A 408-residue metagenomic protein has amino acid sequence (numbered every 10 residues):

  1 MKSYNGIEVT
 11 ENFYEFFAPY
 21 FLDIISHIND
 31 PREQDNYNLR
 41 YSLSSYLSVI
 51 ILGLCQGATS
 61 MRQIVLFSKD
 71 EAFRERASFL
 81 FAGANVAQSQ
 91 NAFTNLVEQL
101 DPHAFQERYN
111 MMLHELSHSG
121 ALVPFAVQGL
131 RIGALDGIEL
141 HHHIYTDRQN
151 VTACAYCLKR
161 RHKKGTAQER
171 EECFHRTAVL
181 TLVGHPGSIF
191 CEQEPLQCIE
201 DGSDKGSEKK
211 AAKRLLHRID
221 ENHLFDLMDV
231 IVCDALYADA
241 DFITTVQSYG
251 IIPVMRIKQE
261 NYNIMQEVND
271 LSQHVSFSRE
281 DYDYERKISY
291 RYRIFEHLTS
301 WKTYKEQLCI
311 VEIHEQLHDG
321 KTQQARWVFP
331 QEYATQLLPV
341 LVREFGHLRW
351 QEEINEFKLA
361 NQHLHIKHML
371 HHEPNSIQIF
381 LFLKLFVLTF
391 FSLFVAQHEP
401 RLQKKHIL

Functional and structural regions predicted by a protein language model:
G6-Q88, F93-T94: Gly/serine-rich nucleotide phosphate-binding loop at the start of the catalytic core of nucleotide/ADP-ribose-handling
F17, I64, Q336-L370: Short amphipathic alpha-helical "interface-anchor" segments enriched in bulky aromatics
I25-I28, K69-E71, E280-T299, N361-Q362 (+1 more regions): A short, flexible helix-boundary coil/loop motif
V49, I64, S89, F93 (+8 more regions): Short, conserved catalytic/metal-binding motifs centered on acidic residues
T94-P186: Active-site-proximal, Lys/Arg-enriched surface segment that forms a nucleic-acid-binding/basic interface patch
K159-L227: Electropositive, glycine- and tryptophan-enriched low-complexity nucleic-acid-binding patches
G202-I264: Domain-level cores of phosphate- or acyl-group-handling catalytic modules
I252-R349: An anionic, glycine-rich sequence signature occurring as long contiguous blocks
